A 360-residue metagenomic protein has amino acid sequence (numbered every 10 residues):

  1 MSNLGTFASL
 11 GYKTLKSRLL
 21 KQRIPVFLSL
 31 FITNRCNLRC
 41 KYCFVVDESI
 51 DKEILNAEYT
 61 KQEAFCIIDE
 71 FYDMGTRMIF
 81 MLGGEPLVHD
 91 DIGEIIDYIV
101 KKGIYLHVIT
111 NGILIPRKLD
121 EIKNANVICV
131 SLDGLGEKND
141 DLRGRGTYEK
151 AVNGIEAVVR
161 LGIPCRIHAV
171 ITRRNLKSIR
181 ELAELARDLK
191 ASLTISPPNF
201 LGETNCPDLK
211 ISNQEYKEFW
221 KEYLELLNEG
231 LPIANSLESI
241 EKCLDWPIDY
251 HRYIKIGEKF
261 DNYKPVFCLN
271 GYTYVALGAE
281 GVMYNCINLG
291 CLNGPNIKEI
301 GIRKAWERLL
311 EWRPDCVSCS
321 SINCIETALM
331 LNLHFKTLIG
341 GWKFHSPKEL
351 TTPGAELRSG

Functional and structural regions predicted by a protein language model:
S2-K118, E215, E349-L350, G360: Conserved alpha-helical substructure of the radical SAM core
K13, L201-C286, P353-E356: A C-terminal junction/extension of Radical SAM enzymes
L19-I24, E258, N262-L269, Y274 (+1 more regions): Flexible mid-to-C-terminal extensions adjoining Fe-S/redox cofactors in radical SAM and related proteins
F27, F31, C129, R166 (+1 more regions): Conserved beta-strand segments that form the floor/walls of ligand-binding pockets within enzyme and binding domains
L38, E137, C165, Y284 (+1 more regions): Glycine-centered loop/turn positions within well-structured domains that cap or flank conserved ligand/cofactor-binding
L55-Y59, R143-T147, K210-E218: Alpha-helix N-cap and loop-to-helix initiation/capping positions
T60-L82, H89-N205: Radical SAM/AdoMet-radical enzyme domain recognition
G84-E85, E238, S318-S321: Short, solvent-exposed turn/loop segments enriched in Gly/Ser/Thr/Pro and often Arg
